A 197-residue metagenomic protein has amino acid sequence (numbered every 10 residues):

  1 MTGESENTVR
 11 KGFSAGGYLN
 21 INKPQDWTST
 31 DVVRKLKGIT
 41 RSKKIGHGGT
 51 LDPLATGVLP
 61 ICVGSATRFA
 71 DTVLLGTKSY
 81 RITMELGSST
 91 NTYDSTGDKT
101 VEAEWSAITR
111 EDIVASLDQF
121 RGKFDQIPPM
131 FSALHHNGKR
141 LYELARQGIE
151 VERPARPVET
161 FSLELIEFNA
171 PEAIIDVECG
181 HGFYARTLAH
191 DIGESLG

Functional and structural regions predicted by a protein language model:
M1-G197: Catalytic/RNA-binding core of pseudouridine synthases
